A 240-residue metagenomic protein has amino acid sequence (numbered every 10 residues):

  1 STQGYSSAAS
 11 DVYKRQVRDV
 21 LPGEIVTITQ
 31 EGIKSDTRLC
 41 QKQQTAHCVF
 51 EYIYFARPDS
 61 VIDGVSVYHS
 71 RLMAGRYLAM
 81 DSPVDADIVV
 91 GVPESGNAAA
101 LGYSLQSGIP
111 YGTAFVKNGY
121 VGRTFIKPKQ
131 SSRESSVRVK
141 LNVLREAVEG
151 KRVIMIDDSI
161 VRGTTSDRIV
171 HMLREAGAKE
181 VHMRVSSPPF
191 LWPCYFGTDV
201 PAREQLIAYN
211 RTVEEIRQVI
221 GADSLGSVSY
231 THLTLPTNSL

Functional and structural regions predicted by a protein language model:
S1-A9, Y13, H232, T237-L240: Single conserved hydrophobic/aromatic residue that forms the stacking wall/gate of nucleotide- or nucleobase-binding
T2, H69, M73, A98 (+3 more regions): Conserved active-site and cofactor/substrate-binding residues in soluble primary-metabolism enzymes
Q3, E146-V148: Short, flexible hinge/linker loops that cap or flank conserved catalytic cores
S7-G96, S104-R145, V228: N-terminal segments that mediate ammonia production and transfer in glutamine-dependent amidotransferase systems
R15-D19, C40, V170-L235: PRPP-dependent phosphoribosyltransferase catalytic core
D85-D87, G150-R152, K179: Short coil/turn segments at beta-strand junctions that form active-site/ligand-binding loops
V89, G96-Y103, S107, Y111 (+1 more regions): Extended, hydrophobic alpha-helical segments in both membrane/secreted and soluble proteins
P128-S131, E146, V153-I154, R211 (+1 more regions): Metal-dependent DNA phosphodiester-chemistry modules and their immediately adjacent helices/loops in DNA-processing
